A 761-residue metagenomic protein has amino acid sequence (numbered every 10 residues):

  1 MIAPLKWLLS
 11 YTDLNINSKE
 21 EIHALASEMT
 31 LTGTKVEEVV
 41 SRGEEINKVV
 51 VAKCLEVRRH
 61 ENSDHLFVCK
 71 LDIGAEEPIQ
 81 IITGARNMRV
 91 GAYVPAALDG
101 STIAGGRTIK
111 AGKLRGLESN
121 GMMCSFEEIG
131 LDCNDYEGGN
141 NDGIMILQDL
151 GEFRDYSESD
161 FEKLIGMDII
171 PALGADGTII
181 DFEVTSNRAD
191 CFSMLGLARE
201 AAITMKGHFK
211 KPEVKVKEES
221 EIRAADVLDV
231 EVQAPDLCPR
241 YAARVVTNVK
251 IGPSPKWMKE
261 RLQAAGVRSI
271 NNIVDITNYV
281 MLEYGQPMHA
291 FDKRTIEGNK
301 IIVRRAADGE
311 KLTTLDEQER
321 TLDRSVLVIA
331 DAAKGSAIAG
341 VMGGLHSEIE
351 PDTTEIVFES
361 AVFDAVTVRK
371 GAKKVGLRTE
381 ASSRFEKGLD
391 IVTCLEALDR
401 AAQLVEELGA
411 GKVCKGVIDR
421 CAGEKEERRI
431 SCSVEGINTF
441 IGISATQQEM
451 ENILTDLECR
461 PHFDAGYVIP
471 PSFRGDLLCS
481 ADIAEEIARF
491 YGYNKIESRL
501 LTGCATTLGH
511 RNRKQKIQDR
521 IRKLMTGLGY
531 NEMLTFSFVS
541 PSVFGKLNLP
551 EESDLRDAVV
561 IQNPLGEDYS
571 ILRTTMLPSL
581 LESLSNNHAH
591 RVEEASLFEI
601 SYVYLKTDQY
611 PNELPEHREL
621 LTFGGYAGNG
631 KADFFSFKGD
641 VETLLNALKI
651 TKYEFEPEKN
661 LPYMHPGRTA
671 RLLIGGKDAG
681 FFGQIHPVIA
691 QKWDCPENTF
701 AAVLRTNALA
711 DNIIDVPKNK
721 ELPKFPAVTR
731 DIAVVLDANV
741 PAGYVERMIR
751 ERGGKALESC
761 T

Functional and structural regions predicted by a protein language model:
M1-I222, V357, G376, G388-I391 (+2 more regions): Phosphate-backbone binding interfaces of nucleic-acid-interacting proteins
I2, A24, D456-C459, T607-E619 (+1 more regions): A carboxyl-terminal module marker
P4-L5, Y11, L25-S27, F67 (+1 more regions): Glycine/proline-enriched, intrinsically flexible loops and inter-domain linkers
E37, V51-I82, L164, K259-E260 (+2 more regions): Conserved mixed alpha/beta core segments that line enzyme active sites in large multi-domain catalysts
G43-N47, V216-S220, V280, A505-T506 (+3 more regions): Beta-rich nucleic-acid/ligand-interaction surfaces
R115-F153, G174, T178, E317 (+5 more regions): Mobile "lid/hinge" segments at catalytic clefts and subdomain interfaces of large enzymes
G196, I430-E593, L757, T761: Extended, well-folded interaction surfaces typified by the phenylalanyl-tRNA synthetase beta subunit core
A201-Q233, G409-I437, I443-S444, I483: Terminal amphipathic helices with adjacent charged low-complexity linkers/tails
